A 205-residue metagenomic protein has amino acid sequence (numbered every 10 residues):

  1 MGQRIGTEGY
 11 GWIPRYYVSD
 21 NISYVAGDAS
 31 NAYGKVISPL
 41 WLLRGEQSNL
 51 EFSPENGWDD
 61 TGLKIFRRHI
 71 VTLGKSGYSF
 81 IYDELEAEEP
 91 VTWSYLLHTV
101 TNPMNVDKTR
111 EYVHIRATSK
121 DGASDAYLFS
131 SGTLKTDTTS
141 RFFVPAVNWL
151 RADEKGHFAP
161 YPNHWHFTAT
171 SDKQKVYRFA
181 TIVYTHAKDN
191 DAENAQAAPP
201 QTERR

Functional and structural regions predicted by a protein language model:
M1-R116, K173-R178, K188: Catalytic and substrate-binding regions of extracellular carbohydrate-active enzymes, especially polysaccharide lyases
I5-T7, G11-W12, S19, E88-P90 (+6 more regions): Alpha-helical structural elements
E55, T61-L63, T138-R205: Beta-strand-rich recognition/accessory modules
F66-V71, S124-G132, R205: Broad, structure-driven detector of short, well-ordered beta-strand segments within folded domains
L96-V147: Polysaccharide-binding surfaces and accessory modules of carbohydrate-active proteins
